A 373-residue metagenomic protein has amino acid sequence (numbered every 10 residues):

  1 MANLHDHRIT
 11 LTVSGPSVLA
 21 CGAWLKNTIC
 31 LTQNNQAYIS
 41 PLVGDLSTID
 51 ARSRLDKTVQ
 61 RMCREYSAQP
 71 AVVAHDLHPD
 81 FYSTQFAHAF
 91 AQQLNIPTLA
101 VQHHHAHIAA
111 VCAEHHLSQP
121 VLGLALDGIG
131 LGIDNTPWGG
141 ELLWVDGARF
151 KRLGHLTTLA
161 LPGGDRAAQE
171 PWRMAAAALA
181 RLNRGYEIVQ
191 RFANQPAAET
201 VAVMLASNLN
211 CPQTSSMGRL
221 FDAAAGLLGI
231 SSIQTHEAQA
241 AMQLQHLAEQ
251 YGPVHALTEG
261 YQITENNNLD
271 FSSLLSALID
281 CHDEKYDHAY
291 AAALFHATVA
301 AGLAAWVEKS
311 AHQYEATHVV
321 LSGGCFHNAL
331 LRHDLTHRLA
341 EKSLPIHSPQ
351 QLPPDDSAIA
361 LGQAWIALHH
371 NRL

Functional and structural regions predicted by a protein language model:
M1-P70, H78-F90: Active-site-adjacent structural elements in enzyme catalytic cores
M1-V18, A100-G123: Conserved phosphate-binding catalytic cores of ATP/NTP-utilizing and phosphoryl-transfer enzymes
T12-T32, V121-V145: Gly/Thr-rich phosphate-binding beta-strand-loop-beta motif of the actin/hexokinase/Hsp70
A23-S53, K57-T58, A180-M204, N208-T317 (+1 more regions): A contiguous, well-structured pocket-lining segment that forms one wall/lid of small-molecule binding clefts in soluble
S67-D80, Y314-C325: Short glycine-rich phosphate-binding loop at a beta-alpha junction
D76, N95-A106, H318-S322, A329 (+1 more regions): Conserved phosphate-binding/catalytic loops in two-lobed NTP-binding clefts
H104-L126, L131-G132, P171-A180, A289 (+2 more regions): Glycine-rich phosphate-binding/hydrolytic loop that grips phosphoryl groups
R152-D165, L205-L209, L344-Q350: Short beta-alpha connecting loops at secondary-structure transitions that line or flank enzyme active sites
